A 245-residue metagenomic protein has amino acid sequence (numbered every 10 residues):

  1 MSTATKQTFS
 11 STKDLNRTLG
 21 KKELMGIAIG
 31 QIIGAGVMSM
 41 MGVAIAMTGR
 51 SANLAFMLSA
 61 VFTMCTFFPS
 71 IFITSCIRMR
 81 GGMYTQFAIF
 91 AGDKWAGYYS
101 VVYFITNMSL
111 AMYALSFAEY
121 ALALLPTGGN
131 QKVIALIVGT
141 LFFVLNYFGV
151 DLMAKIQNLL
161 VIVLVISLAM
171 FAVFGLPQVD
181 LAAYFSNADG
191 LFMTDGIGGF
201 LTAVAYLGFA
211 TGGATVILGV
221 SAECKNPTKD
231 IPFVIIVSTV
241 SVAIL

Functional and structural regions predicted by a protein language model:
M1-T18: Short, Lys/Arg-rich, polar N-terminal cytosolic tail immediately upstream of the first transmembrane signal-anchor
S10-L15, N53, P126-N130, N158-L245: Helix-loop-helix junctions that connect adjacent transmembrane segments in multi-pass membrane transporters
N16, I29, S39-T127, I134 (+1 more regions): Extracellular loop-to-transmembrane helix junctions
G20, G34, I73, G92 (+2 more regions): Hydrophobic/aromatic residues within transmembrane alpha-helices of membrane transport systems, especially the TMDs
K21-M40, F209: The first (N-terminal) embedded transmembrane alpha-helix
A60-F62, V138-N146, V165-G175: Hydrophobic core segments of alpha-helical transmembrane domains in multi-pass membrane transport and ion-translocation
F62-C65, P69, S75, S109 (+3 more regions): Hydrophobic alpha-helical membrane-associated segments
T74, E119-A123, V138-L160, A222-E223: Membrane-water interface regions at transmembrane-helix termini and the short interhelical loops of multi-pass membrane
